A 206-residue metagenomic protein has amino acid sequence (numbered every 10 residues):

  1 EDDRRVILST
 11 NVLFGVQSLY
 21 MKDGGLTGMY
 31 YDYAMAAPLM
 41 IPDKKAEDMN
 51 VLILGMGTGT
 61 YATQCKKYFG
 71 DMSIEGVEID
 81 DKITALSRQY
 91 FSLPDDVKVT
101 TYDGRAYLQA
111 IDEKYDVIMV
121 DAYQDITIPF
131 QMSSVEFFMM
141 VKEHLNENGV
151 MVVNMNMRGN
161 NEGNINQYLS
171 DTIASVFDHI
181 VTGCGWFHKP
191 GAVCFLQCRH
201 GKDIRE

Functional and structural regions predicted by a protein language model:
E1-S18, K22-G24, Y30, A36-P42 (+1 more regions): Soluble small-group transferase modules, centered on the S-adenosyl donor enzyme superfamily
G25-V152, N156, N160-L169, A174-V176: The AdoMet/dcAdoMet-binding core of the Class I SAM-like
